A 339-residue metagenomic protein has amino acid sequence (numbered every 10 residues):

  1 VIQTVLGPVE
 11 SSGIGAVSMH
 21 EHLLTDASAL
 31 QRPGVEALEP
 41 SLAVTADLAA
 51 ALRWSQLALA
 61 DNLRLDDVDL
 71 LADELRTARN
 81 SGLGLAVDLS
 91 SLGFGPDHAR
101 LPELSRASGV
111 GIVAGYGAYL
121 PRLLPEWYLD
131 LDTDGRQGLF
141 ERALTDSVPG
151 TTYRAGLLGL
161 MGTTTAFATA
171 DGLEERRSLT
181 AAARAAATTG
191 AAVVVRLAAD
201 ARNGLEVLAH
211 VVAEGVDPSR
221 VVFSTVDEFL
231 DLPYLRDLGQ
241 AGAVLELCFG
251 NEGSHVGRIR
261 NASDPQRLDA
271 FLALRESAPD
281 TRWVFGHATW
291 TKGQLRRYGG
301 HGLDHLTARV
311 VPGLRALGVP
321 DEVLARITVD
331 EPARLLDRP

Functional and structural regions predicted by a protein language model:
V1-P8, S12, H305-P339: Mid-to-C-terminal alpha-helical segments outside catalytic/metal-binding sites
M19, L24, P33-S90, F94-V110 (+1 more regions): Alpha-helical scaffold segments that flank or form the walls of functional sites
H20, A86, A118, A186 (+4 more regions): Divalent metal-coordination and catalytic microenvironments
S28-A29, H98, N203-A209, L232-G239 (+2 more regions): Histidine/acidic-residue-rich catalytic or RNA/ligand-binding cores of hydrolases and nuclease-related proteins
G84, E103-A107, G111-A192, V244 (+2 more regions): Active-site gating/metal-coordination segments in enzymes
S90, A192-A199, R220-E228: Catalytic beta/alpha-barrel core
A99-P102, W127, T169-R176, D200-E214 (+1 more regions): Distinct, well-ordered alpha-helical segments
V194-R196, C248, P279-G300: Short acidic/histidine-rich active-site segments
